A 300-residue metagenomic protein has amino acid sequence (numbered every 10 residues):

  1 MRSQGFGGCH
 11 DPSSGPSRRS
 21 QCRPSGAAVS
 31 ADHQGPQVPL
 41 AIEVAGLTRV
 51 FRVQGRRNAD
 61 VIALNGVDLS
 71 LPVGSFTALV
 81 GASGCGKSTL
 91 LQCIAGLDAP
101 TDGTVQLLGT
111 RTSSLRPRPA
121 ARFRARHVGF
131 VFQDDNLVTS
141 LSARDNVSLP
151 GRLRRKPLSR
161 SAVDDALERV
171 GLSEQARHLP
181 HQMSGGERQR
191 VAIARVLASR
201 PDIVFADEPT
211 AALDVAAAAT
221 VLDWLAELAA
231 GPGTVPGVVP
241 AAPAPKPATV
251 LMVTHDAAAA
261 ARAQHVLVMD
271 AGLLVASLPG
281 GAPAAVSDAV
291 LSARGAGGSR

Functional and structural regions predicted by a protein language model:
R52-R56, S148-S161, R169: ABC-type ATPase nucleotide-binding domains, specifically the catalytic core motifs of the NBD
N58, T112-G129, L153, V286-S287: ABC ATPase NBD coupling module
G103-R111: Conserved ABC transporter NBD signature motif
A125, H178-H181, S199, A230 (+1 more regions): Conserved signature/switch motifs of ABC ATPase nucleotide-binding domains
L141-L149: Short coil-to-helix segment of the ABC ATPase nucleotide-binding domain corresponding to the Q-loop/switch region
L179-M183, E187-Q189: Conserved ABC ATPase signature
V204-D207: Catalytic Walker B motif of ABC-type/P-loop ATPase nucleotide-binding domains
